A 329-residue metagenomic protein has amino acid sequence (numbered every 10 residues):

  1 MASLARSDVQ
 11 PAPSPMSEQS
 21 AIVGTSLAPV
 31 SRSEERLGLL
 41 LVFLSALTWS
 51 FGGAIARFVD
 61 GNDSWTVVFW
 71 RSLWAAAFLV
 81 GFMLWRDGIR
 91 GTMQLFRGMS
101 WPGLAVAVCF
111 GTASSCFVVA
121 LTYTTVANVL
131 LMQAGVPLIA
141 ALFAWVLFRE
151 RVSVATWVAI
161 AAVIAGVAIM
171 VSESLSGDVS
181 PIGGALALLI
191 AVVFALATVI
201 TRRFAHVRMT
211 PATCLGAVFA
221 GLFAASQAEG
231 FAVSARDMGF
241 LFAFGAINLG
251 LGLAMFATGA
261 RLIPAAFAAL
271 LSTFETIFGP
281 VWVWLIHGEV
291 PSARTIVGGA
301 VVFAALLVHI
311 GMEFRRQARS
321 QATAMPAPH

Functional and structural regions predicted by a protein language model:
A2-F69, A77, V108, C116 (+3 more regions): Glycine-/small-residue-enriched transmembrane alpha-helix faces in small-molecule transporters and effluxers
A2-R6, E18-L27, S72, S172-E173 (+1 more regions): C-terminal-most transmembrane helix of multi-pass membrane proteins
E18-I22, L79, F110, F143 (+4 more regions): Hydrophobic transmembrane alpha-helices of multi-pass small-molecule transport proteins
E34-G38, D60-F69, Q94-S100, V167 (+3 more regions): Juxtamembrane helix-entry segments on the extracytoplasmic side of multipass membrane proteins
L37-S45, R90-F117, P181-I190, A225 (+4 more regions): Loop-to-transmembrane-helix transition segments
G61-V67, S115-M132, V207-T210, M255-L271: Structural motif at transmembrane-helix junctions in multi-pass transporters
A76-G98, T112, A162-D178, V218-G239 (+3 more regions): Membrane-interface helix-cap regions at the ends of transmembrane helices in multi-pass membrane proteins
V119, V136-V158, I277-V297: C-terminal transmembrane-helix exit sites in multi-pass transporters
